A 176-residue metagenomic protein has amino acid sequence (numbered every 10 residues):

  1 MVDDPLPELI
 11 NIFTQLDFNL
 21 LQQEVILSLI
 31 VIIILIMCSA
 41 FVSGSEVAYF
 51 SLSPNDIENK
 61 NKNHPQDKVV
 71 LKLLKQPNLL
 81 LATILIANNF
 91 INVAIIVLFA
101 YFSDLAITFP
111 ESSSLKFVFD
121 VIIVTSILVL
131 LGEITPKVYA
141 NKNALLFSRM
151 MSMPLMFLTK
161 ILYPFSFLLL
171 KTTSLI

Functional and structural regions predicted by a protein language model:
M1-I176: Membrane-embedded alpha-helical segments of inner-membrane proteins
